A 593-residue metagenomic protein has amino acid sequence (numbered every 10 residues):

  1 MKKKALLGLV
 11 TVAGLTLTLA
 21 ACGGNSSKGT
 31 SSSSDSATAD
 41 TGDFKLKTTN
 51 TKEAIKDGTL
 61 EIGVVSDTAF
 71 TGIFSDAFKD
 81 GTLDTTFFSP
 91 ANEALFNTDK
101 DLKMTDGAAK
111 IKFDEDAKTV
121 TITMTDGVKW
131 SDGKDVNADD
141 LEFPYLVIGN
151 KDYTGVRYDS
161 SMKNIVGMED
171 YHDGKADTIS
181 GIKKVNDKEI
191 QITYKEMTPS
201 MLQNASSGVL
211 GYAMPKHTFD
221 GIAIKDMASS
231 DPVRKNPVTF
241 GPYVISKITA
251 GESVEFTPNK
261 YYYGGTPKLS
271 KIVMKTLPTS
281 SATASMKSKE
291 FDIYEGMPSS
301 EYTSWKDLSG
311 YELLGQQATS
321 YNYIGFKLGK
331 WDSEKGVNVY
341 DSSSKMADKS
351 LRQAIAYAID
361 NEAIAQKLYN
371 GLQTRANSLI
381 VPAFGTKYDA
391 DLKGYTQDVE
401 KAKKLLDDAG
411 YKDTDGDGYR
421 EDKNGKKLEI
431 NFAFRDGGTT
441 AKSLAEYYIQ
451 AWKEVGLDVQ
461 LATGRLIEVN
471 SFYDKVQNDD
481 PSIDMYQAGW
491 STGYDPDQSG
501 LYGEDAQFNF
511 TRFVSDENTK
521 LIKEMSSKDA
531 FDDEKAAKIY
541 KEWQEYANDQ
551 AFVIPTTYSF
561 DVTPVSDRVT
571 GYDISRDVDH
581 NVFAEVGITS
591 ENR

Functional and structural regions predicted by a protein language model:
T48, E53, Q353, D458-N470 (+2 more regions): Extracytoplasmic/peripheral linker and loop segments enriched in polar/acidic and small residues with frequent Thr/Pro
E61-E115: N-terminal lobe/hinge region of extracytoplasmic solute-binding protein
L83, A109-R157, S285, S344-M346: Aromatic- and charge-enriched surface segment that lines or borders ligand/interaction sites
Y158-D220: Surface-exposed binding/hinge segments that line and control ligand-binding clefts or catalytic entry sites
S206-G264, K271: Gly/Pro-rich hinge or "lid" segments in bacterial periplasmic/extracellular proteins
A228-R234, P258-W305, D458: Ligand-site clamp/hinge motif
S343-Q450, N592: Append "and occasionally in soluble cytosolic enzymes with long acidic Gly/Pro-rich linkers
V565-R593: Long beta-strand-rich cores associated with HINT superfamily self-processing modules
